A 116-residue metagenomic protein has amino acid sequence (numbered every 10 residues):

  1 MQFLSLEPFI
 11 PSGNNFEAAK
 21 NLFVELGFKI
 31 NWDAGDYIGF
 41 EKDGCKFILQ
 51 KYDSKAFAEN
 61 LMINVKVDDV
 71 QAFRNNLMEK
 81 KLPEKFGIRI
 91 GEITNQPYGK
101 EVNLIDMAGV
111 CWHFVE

Functional and structural regions predicted by a protein language model:
M1-E17, I63: N-terminal beta-strand motif that seeds the catalytic metal site of vicinal oxygen chelate
Q2-S5, K55-N60, Q96: Short glycine-enriched loop/turn motifs at secondary-structure junctions
I10-F47: Core segments of cupin and vicinal oxygen chelate
N14, I63-C111: Vicinal oxygen chelate
A34-D36, F57, Q96-K100: Short acidic/glycine-enriched loop/turn segments that link adjacent beta-strands
F40-G44, L104-M107, E116: Active-site beta-strand termini and strand-to-loop segments that position acidic
C45-I48, K55-F57, V110-C111: Short, charged/polar, Gly/Pro-enriched secondary-structure boundary elements
